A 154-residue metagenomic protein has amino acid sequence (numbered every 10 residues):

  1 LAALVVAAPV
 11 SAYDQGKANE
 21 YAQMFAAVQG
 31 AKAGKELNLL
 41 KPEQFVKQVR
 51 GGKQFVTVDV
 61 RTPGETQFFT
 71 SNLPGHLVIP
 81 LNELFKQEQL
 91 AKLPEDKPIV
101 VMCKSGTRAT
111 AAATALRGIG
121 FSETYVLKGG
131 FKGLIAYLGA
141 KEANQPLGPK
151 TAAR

Functional and structural regions predicted by a protein language model:
L1-A7: Bacterial N-terminal signal peptides
A8-Q54, G64-P98, T107-R154: Rhodanese-like catalytic fold shared by cysteine-dependent sulfurtransferases and DSP/PTP-type phosphatases
T57-D59: Structural scaffold elements adjacent to functional motifs in cytosolic proteins
V101-C103: Short, surface-exposed ligand- or partner-binding patches at beta-edge/loop junctions that are enriched in aromatics
